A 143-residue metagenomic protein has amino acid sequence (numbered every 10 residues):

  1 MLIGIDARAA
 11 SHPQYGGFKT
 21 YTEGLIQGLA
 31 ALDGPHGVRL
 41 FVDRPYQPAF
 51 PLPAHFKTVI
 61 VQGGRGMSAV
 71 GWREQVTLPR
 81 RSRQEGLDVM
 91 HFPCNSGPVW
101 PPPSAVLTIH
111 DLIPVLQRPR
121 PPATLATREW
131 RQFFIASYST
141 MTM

Functional and structural regions predicted by a protein language model:
M1-M143: Carbohydrate transferase catalytic cores enriched for Leloir-type hexosyltransferases
